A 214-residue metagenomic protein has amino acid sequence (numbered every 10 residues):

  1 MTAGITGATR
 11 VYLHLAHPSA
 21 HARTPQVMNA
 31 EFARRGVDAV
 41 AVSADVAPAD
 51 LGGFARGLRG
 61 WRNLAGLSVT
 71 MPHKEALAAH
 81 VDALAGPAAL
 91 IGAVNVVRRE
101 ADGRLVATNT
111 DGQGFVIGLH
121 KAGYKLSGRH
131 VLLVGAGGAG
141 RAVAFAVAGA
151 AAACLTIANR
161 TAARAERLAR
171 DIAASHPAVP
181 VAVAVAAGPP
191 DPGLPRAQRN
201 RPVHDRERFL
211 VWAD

Functional and structural regions predicted by a protein language model:
G4-Y124: Phosphate/diphosphate ligand-binding glycine-rich loop within oxidoreductases
A16, N109-G112, L119, Y124 (+2 more regions): Glycine-rich adenosine-cofactor-binding loop
R34-V37, A88, A151, A173-A178: Short helix-capping segments at alpha-helix termini
V69-A76, G138-A139, Q198-P202, L210-W212: Short glycine-rich anion-binding loops that position phosphate/pyrophosphate groups of nucleotides and phosphorylated
A150-H176: NAD(P)-binding Rossmann-fold cofactor-contacting core
H176-D214: Rossmann-like adenosine-cofactor binding region
